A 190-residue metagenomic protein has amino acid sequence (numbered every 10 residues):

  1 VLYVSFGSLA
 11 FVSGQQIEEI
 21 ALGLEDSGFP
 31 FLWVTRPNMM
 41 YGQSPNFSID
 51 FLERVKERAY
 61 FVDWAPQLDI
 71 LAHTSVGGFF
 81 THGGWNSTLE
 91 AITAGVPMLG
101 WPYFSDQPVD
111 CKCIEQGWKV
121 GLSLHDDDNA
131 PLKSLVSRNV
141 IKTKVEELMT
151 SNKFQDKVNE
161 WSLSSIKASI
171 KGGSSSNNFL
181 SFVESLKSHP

Functional and structural regions predicted by a protein language model:
V1-P190: Catalytic core of nucleotide-sugar-dependent glycosyltransferases
